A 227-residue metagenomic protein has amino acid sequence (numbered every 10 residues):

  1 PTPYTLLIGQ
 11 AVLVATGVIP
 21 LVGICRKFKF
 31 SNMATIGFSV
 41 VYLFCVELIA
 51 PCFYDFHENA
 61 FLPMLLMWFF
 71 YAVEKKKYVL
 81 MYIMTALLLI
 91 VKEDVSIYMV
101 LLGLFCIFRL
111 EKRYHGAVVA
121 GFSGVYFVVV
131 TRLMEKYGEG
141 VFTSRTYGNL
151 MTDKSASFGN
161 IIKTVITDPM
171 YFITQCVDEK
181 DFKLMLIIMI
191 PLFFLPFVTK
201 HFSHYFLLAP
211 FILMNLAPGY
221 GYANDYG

Functional and structural regions predicted by a protein language model:
P1-V12, M170-D181: Juxtamembrane segments of multi-pass membrane glycosylation machinery that transfer sugars from lipid-linked donors
I8-K29, W68: Transmembrane-helix motifs of polytopic, lipid-linked glycan transferases
K29, F61, M67-M81, I107-L110: Membrane-interface transmembrane helices that cradle and orient dolichyl/undecaprenyl
T35-F44, T85, L89: Short helix- or helix-capping micro-motifs that position conserved polar/aromatic residues at function-defining sites
P51-N59: Short acidic/glycine- and proline-prone juxtamembrane loop motifs at membrane-interface regions of multi-pass membrane
Y98-G124: Perimembrane helix-loop-helix junctions
V130-Y171, F211-Y226: Extracytoplasmic catalytic-loop and juxtamembrane helix elements of membrane-embedded, polyprenol/dolichol-linked
F172-Q175, K183-Y205, I212: Hydrophobic, aromatic-rich transmembrane alpha-helices and their immediate juxtamembrane boundary segments
